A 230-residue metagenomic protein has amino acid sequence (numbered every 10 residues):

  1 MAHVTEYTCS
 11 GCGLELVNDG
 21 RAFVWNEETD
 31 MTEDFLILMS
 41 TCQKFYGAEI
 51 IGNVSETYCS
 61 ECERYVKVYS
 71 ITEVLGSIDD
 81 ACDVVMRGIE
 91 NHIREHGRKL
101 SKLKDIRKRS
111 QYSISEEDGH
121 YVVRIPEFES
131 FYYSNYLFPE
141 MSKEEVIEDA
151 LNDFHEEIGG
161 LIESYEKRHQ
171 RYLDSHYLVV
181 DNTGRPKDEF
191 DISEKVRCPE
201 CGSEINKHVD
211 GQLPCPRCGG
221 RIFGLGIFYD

Functional and structural regions predicted by a protein language model:
M1-E6, F228-D230: His-enriched metal-coordination microenvironments in redox/metal-binding proteins
A2-T5, G52-S55, D191-E194, G211: Short metal-coordination and nucleic-acid-contact micro-motifs, chiefly zinc-binding Cys/His arrays
C9-C12, C59-C62, S101, S115-E116 (+2 more regions): Short cysteine-rich clusters marking metal-coordination/redox-active sites
G11-E56, V68-E90, N182-G184, R197-N206 (+1 more regions): Short recognition patches in nucleic-acid-associated and regulatory proteins
T32, G52-R64, G211-R221: Cysteine-rich micro-motifs
I114, Y121-I125: Short linear proline/tyrosine/threonine-rich motifs used for host-factor recruitment and membrane trafficking/assembly
S130-D149, N206: A short, exposed loop/beta-hairpin motif centered on an aromatic-Gly-Thr core
Y165-K167, Y172-D230: Cys/His-clustered metal-coordination modules, chiefly Zn-binding fingers
